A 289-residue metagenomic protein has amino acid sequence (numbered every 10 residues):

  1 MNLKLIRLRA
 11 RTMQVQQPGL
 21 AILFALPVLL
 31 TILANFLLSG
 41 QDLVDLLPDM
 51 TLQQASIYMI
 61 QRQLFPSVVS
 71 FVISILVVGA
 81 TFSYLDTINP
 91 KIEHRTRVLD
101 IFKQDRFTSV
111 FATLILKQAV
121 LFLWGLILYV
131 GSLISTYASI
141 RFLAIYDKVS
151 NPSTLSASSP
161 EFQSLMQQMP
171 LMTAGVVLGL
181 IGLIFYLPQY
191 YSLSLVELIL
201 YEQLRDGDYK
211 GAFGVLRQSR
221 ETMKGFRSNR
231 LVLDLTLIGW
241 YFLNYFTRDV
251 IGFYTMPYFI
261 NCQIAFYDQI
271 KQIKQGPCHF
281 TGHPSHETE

Functional and structural regions predicted by a protein language model:
M1-E289: Hydrophobic alpha-helical membrane segments
